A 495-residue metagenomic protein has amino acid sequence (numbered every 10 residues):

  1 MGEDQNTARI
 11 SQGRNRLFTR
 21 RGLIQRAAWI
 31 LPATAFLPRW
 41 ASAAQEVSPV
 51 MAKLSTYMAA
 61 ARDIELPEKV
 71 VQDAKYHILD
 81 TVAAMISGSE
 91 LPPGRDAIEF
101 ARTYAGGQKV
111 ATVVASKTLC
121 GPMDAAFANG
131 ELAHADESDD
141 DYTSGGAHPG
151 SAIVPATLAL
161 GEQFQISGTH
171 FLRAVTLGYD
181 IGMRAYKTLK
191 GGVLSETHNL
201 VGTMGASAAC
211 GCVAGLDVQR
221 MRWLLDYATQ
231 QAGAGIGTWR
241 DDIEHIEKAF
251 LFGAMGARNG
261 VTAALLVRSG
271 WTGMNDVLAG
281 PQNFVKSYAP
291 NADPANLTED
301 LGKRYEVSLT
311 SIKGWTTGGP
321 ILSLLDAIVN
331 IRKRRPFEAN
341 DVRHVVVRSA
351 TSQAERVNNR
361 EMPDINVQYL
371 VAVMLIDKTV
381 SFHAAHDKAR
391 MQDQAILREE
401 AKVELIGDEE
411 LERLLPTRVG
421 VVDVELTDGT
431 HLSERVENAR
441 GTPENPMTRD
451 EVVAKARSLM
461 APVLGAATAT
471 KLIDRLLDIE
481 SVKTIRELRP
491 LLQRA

Functional and structural regions predicted by a protein language model:
G2-G146, I243-E244, K248-R258, L265-A495: Terminal-appendage/accessory-domain detector
A52, T56, D80, P155 (+5 more regions): Generic structural signal for well-ordered, non-membrane alpha-helices
S87-G88, T157-F164, S207-A214, A263-V267 (+2 more regions): Well-ordered alpha-helical scaffold segments within catalytic/enzyme domains
G106, G161, M183, K187 (+6 more regions): Charged, amphipathic alpha-helical interaction segments
S138-D180: Hydrophobic alpha-helical hairpins/lids featuring a short glycine-rich hinge
G150-L158, G202-A209, A257-T262, S323: Well-ordered alpha-helical segments within folded domains of soluble proteins
Q165, T169-G256: Glycine-rich, mobile lid/loop segments that gate access to catalytic sites or pores
